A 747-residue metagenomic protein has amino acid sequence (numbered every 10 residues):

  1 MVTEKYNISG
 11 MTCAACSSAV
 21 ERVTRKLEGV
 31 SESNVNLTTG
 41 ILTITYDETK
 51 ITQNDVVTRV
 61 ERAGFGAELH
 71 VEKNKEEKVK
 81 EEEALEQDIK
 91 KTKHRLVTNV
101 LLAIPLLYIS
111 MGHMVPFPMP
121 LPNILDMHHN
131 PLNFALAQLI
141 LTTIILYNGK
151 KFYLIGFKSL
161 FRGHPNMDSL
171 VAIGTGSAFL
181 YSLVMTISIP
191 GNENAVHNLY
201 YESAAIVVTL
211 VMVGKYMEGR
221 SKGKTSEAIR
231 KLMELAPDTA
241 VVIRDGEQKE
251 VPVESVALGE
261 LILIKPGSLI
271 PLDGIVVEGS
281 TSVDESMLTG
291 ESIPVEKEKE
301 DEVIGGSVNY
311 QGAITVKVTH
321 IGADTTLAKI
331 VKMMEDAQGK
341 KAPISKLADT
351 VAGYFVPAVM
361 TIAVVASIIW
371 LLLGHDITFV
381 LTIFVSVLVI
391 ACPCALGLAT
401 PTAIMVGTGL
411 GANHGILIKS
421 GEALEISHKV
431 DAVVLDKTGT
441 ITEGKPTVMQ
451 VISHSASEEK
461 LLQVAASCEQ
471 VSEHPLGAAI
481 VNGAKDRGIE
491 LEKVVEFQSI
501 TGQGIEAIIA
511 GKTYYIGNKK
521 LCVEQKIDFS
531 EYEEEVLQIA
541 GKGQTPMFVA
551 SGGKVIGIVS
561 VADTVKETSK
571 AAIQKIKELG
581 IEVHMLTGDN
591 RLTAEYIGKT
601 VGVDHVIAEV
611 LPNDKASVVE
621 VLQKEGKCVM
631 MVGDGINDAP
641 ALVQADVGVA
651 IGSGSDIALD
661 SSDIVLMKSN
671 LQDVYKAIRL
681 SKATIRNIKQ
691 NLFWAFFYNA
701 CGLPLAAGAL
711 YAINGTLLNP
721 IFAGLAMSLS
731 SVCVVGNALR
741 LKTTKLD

Functional and structural regions predicted by a protein language model:
M1-L132, K231, E247-Q248, A328 (+3 more regions): Flexible metal-binding regulatory segments at protein termini and peripheral loops
V2, S18, S31, I418 (+4 more regions): Conserved ATP-binding TGD loop and adjacent catalytic N/P-domain core of P-type ATPases
G29-Y46, K50, N54, Y201 (+3 more regions): Conserved cytosolic catalytic loops of P-type ATPases
D55, R62-K80, Q138-T239, D245 (+5 more regions): Actuator/coupling domain of P-type ATPases
V97-P105, L347-G374, F384-C392, L396-T402 (+1 more regions): Bilayer-spanning, highly hydrophobic alpha-helical transmembrane segments
V115-L132, F161, L180, L410 (+7 more regions): Membrane-embedded alpha-helical bundles of multi-pass transporters
F157-R162, R220-L235, T402-G421, L739-D747: Juxtamembrane helix-loop transition segments at the membrane interface in multi-pass membrane proteins
I452-I581, R591, V603-V619: P-type ATPase nucleotide-binding
